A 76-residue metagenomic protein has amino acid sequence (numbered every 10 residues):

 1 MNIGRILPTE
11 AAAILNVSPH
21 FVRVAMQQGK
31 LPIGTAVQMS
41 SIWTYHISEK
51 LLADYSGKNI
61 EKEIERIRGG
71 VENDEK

Functional and structural regions predicted by a protein language model:
M1-V24: Polyanion-binding surface elements
N2, Q27, P32, Y55 (+1 more regions): Intrinsically disordered, low-complexity segments enriched in small/polar residues
I6, V17, I47, Y55-K58: Short coil/turn linker and secondary-structure boundary residues
I6, V24, I47, I67-G69: Positively charged, low-complexity intrinsically disordered regions
T9, G29, E49-K50: Structural detector for helix-capping/boundary residues
N16-H46: Major-groove DNA-recognition helix of helix-turn-helix-type DNA-binding domains
E49-K76: A short, Lys/Arg-enriched interface patch at domain edges and termini
